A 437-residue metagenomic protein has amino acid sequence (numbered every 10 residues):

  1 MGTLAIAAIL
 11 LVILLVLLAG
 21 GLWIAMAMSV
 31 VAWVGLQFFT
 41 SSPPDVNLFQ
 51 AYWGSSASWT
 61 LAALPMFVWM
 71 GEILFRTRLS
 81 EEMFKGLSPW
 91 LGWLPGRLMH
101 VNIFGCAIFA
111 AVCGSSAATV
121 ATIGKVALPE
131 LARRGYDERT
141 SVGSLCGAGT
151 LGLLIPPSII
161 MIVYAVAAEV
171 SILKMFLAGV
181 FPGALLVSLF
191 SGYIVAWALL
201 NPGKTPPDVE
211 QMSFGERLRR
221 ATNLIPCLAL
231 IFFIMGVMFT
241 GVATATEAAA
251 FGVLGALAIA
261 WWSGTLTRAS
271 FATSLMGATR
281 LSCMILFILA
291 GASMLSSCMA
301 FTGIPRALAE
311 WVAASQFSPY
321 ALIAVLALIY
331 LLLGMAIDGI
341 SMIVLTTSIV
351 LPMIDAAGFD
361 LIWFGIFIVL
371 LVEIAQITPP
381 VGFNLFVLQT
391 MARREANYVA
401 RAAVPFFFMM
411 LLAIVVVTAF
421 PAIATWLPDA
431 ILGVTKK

Functional and structural regions predicted by a protein language model:
M1-K437: Alpha-helical transmembrane segments of multi-pass membrane transport proteins
